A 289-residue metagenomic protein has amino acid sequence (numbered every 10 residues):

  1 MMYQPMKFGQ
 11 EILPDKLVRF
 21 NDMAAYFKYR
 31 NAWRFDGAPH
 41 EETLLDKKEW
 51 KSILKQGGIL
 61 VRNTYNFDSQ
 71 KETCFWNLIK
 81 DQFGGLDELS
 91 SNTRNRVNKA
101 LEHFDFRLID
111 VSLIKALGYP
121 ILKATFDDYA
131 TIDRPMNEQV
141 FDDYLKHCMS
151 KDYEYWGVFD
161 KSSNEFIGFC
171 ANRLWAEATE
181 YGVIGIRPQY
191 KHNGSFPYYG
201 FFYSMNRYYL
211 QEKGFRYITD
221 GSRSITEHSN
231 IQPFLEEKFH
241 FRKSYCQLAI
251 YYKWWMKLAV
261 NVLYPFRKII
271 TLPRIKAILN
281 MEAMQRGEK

Functional and structural regions predicted by a protein language model:
M1-K28, T64-Q70, K80-N193, Y203 (+1 more regions): A conserved beta-strand-loop-helix scaffold within acyl/acetyltransferase catalytic domains
M1-Y26, N66-L86, E212-K289: Active-site/acyl-donor-binding loops of N-acyltransferases
N21-K71, G84-D87, V111-I114, R173-Q247: Acyl-donor binding region in acyl/amide transferases
W33, W50, W76, W156 (+2 more regions): A residue-identity detector for tryptophan
D36, I53, I79, F159 (+1 more regions): Enriched - but not universal
K47, C74-N77, R94: Generic internal hydrophobic packing segments that stabilize the cores of diverse globular domains
L122-T125, D143-H147, P197, F234 (+1 more regions): Short alpha-helical interface elements
